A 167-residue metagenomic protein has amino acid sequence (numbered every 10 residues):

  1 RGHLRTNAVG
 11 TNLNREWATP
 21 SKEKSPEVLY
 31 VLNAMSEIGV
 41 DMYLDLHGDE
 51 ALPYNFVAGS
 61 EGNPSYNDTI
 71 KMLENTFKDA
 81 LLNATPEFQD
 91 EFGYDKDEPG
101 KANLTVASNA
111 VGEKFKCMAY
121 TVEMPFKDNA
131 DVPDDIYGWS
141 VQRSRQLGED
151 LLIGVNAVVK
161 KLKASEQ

Functional and structural regions predicted by a protein language model:
R1-L104, N109-G112, A119-F126, A130-D134: Active-site/substrate-binding loop(s) of hydrolase catalytic cores
N129-Q167: His/Asp/Glu-rich mid-to-C-terminal helical/loop segments that flank catalytic regions of hydrolases
